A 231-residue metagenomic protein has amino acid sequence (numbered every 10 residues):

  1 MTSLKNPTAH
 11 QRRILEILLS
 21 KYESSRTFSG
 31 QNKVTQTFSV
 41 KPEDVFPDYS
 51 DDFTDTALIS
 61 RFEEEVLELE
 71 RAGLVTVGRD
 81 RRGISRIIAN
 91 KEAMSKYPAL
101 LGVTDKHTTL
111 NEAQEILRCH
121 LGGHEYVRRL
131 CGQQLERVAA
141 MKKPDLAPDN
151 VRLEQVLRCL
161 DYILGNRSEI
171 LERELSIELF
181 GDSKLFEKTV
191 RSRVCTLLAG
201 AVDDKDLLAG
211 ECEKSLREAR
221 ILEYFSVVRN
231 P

Functional and structural regions predicted by a protein language model:
M1-P231: Nucleic-acid enzyme cleavage-core boundary/entry regions
